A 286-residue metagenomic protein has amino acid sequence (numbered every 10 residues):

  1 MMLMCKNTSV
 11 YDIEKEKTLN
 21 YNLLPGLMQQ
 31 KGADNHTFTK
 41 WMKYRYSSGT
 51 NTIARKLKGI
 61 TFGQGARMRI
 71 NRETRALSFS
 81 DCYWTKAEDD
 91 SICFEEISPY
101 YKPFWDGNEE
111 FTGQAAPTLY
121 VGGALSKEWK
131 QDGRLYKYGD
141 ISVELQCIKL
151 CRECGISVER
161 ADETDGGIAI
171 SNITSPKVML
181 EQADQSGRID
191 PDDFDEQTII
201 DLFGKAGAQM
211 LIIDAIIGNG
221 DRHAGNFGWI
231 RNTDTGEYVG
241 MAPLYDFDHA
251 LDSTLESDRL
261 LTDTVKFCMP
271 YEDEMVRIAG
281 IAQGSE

Functional and structural regions predicted by a protein language model:
M1-N219, A224-E286: Phosphate/dinucleotide-binding and metal-coordinating scaffold of catalytic cores in nucleotide-dependent enzymes
